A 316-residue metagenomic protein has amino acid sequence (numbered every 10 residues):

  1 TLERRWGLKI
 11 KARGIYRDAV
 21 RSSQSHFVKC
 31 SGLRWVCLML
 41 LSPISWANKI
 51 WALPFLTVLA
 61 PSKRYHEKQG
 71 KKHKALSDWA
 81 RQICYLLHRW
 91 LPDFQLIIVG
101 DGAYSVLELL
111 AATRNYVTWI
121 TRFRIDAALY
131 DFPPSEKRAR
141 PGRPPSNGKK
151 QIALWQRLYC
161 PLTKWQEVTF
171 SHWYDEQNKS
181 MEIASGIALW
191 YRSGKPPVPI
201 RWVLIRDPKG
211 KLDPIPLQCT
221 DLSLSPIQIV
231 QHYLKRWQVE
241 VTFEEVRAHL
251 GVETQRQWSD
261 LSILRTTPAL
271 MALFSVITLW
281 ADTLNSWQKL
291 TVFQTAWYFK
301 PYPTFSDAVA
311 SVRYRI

Functional and structural regions predicted by a protein language model:
T1-W51, T57, S171, S185-W190: Active-site-proximal, Lys/Arg-enriched surface segment that forms a nucleic-acid-binding/basic interface patch
R5-I10, K49-I316: Single, function-defining residue in the core of a domain
